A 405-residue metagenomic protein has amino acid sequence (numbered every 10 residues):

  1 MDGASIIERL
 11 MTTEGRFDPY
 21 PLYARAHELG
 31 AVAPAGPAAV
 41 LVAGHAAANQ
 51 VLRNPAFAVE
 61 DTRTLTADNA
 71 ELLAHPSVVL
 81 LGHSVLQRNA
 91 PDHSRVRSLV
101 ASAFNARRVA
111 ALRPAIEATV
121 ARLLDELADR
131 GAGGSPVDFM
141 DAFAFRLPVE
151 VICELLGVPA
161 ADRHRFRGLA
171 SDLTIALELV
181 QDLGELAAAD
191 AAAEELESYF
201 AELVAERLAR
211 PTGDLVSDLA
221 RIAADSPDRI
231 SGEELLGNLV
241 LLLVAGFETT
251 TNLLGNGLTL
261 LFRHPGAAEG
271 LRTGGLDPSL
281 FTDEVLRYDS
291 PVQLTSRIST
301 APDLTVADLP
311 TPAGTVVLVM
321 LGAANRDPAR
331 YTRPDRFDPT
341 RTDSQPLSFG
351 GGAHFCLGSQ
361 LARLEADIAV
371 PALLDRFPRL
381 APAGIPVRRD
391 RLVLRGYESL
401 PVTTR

Functional and structural regions predicted by a protein language model:
M1-R405: Cytochrome P450
